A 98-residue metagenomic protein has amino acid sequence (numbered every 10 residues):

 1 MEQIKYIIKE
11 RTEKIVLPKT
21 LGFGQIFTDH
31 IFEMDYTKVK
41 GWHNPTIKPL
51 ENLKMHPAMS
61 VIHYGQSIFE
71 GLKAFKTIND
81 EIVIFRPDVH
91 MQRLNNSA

Functional and structural regions predicted by a protein language model:
M1-A98: Conserved alpha/beta cores of soluble small-molecule-handling proteins
